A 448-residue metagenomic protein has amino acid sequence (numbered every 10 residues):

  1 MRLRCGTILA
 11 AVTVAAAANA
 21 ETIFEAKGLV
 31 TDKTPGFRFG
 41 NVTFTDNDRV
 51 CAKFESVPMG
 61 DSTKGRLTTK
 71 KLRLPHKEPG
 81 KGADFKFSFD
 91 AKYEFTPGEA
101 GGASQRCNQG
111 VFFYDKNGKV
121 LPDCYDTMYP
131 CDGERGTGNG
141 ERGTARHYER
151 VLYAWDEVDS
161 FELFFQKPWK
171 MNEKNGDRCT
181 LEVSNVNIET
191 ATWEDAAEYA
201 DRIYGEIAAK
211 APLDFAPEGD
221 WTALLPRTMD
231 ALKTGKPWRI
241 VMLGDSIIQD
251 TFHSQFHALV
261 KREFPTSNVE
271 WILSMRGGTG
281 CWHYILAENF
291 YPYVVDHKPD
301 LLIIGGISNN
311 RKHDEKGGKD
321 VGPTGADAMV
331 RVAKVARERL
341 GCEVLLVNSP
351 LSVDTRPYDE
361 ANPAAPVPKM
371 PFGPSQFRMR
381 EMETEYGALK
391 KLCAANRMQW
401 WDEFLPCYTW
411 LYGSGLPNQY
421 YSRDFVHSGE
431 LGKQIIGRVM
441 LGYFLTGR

Functional and structural regions predicted by a protein language model:
A11-N19: Hydrophobic h-region of N-terminal signal peptides that target proteins for export in Gram-negative bacteria
A20, F87-Y93, F165-Q166, S184-L243 (+7 more regions): N-terminal secretory targeting modules
A20-N41, D195-R202: Extracellular carbohydrate-recognition regions
F24-V30, R66-C107, V111, R146-A154 (+1 more regions): Extra-cytoplasmic beta-strand recognition segments
G40-T63: Short carbohydrate-recognition loop motifs
S104-Q109, R146-Y199: Extracellular beta-strand ligand-recognition surfaces/modules
G118-D159: Extracellular carbohydrate recognition and processing domains and analogous Trp-centered ligand-binding platforms
L259-S267, I285-R448: Alpha-helical cap/lid subdomain in secreted, periplasmic, or secretory-pathway luminal O-acyl-processing enzymes
